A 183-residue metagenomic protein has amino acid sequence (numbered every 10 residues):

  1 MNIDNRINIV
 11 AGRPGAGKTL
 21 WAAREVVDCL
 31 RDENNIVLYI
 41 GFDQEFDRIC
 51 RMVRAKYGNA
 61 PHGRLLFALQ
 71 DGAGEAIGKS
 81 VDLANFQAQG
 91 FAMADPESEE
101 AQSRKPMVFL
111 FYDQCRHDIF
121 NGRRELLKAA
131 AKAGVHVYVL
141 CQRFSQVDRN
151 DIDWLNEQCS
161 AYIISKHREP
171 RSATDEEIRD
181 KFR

Functional and structural regions predicted by a protein language model:
M1-N5: Phosphate-binding P-loop
N8-G15, A22-V26, L38-D43, R54-K56 (+2 more regions): Conserved P-loop NTPase motor cores
V27-R31, R51: Short, well-ordered alpha-helices that flank and scaffold nucleotide-derived cofactor binding pockets
D32-I36: Conserved SF1/SF2 helicase motif Ia
Q44-C50: Carboxylate/His-rich catalytic cores and anion/metal-binding grooves
